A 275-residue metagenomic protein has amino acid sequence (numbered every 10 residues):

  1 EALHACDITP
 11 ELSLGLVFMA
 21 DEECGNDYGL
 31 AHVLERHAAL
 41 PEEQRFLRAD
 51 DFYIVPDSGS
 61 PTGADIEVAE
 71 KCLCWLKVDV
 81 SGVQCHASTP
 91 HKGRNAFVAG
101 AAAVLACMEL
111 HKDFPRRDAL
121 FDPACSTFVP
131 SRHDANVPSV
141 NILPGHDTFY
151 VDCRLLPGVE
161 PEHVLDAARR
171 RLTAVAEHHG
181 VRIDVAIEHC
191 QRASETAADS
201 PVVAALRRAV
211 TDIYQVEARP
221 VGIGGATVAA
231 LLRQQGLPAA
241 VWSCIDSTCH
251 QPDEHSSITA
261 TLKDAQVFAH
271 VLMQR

Functional and structural regions predicted by a protein language model:
E1-A69: Acidic/histidine-rich catalytic neighborhood of metal-dependent amide-processing enzymes
C24, S58-T62, V68, C74-R275: Metal-dependent amide/peptide-bond hydrolase catalytic core, centered on the "pita-bread" metallohydrolase fold
